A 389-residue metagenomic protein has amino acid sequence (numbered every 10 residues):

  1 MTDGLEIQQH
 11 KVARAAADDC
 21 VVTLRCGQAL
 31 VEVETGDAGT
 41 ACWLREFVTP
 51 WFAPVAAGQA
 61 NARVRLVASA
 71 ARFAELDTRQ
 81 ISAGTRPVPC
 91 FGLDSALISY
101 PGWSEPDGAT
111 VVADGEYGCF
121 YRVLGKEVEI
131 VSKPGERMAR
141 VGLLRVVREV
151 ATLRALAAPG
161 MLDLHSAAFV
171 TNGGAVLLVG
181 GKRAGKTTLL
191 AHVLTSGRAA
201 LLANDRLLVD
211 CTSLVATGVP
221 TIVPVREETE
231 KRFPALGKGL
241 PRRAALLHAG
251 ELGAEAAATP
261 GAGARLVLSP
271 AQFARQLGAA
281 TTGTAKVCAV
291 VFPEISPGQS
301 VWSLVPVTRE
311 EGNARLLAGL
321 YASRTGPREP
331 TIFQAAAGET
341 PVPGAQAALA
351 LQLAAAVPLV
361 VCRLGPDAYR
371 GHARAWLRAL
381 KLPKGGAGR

Functional and structural regions predicted by a protein language model:
M1-K182, T195-L202, L207-R389: A noncatalytic interaction/capping subdomain that flanks phosphate/NTP-handling catalytic cores
A184-K186: Conserved glycine(s) of the Walker
L189-L190: Post-Walker A alpha-helix
